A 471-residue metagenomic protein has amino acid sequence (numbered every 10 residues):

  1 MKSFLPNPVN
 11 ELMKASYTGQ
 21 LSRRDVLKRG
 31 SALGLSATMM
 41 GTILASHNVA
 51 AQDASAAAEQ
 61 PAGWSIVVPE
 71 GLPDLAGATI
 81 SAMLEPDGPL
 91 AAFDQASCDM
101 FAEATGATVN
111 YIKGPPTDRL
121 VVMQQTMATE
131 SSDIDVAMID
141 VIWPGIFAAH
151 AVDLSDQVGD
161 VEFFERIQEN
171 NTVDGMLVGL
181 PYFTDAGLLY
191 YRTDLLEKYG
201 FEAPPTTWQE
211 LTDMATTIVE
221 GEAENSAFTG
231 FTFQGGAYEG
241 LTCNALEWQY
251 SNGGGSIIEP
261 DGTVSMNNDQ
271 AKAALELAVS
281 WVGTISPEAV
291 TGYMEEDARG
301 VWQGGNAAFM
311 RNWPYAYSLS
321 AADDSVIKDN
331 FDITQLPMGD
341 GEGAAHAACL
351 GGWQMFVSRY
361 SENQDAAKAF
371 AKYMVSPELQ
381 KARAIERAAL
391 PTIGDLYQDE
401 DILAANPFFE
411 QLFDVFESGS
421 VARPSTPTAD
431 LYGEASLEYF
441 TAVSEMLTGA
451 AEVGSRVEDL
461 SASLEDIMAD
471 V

Functional and structural regions predicted by a protein language model:
M1-D25, A32-M39, N48-V49: N-terminal secretory signal peptides
Q20, T42-M83: C-terminal segment of N-terminal export signals and the immediately downstream linker at the start of the mature
A56-D74, D140-L188, T193, E210-T212 (+5 more regions): Hinge/lid segment of periplasmic solute-binding proteins
W64-I66, T79, N170, T334-L336 (+2 more regions): Long, aromatic- and glycine/proline-rich binding clefts that accommodate carbohydrate-like moieties
I66-G71, G88-T108, Y439: Short, polar/charged alpha-helical segment
S97-R166, N170-T172, D194-T206, V301 (+6 more regions): Extracytoplasmic "Venus flytrap"/periplasmic binding protein-like
V178-Y182, G187, T212-T263, A307: Extracytoplasmic/periplasmic solute-binding protein
M214-T216, P260-T291, L336-G339: Glycine-centered hinge/linker elements that transmit conformational signals in sensory and ligand-binding systems
